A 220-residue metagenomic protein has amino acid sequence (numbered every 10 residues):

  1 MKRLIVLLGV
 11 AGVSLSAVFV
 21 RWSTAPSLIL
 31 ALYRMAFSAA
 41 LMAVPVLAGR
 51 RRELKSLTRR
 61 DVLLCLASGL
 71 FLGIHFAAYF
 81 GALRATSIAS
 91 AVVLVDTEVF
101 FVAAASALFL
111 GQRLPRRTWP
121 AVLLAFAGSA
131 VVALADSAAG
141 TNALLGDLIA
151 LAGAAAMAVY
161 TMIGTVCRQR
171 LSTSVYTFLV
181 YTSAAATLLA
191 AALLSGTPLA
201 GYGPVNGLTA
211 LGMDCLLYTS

Functional and structural regions predicted by a protein language model:
M1-L32, S38, L70, I74 (+4 more regions): Glycine-/small-residue-enriched transmembrane alpha-helix faces in small-molecule transporters and effluxers
P26, S87, S172-T173: A helix-boundary/kink motif common to multi-pass secondary transporters, especially Major Facilitator Superfamily
I29, M35-A40, F80-R113, G153: Specific alpha-helical transmembrane segments that line the substrate/conduction pathway and gating interfaces
L30, Y176-T177: Juxtamembrane helix-start motifs in multi-pass secondary transporters
A39-V46, V99-A107, S129, T161 (+1 more regions): Hydrophobic transmembrane alpha-helices of multi-pass small-molecule transporters
M42, L66, A105, L114-D136 (+3 more regions): Hydrophobic transmembrane alpha-helices of multi-pass small-molecule transport proteins
L63, V92-V95, G111-V131, G140-D147 (+2 more regions): Loop-to-transmembrane alpha-helix entry segments
Y218-T219: Conserved small/polar residues in nucleotide/adenosyl-binding loops
